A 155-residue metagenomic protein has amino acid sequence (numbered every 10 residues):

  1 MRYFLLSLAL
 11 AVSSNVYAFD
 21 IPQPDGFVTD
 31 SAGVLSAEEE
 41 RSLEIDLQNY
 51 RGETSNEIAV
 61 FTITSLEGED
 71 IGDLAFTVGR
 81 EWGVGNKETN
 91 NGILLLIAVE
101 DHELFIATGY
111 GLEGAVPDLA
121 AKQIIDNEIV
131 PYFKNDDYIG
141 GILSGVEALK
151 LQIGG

Functional and structural regions predicted by a protein language model:
M1-L5: Positively charged n-region of N-terminal signal peptides that target proteins for export
S13-N15: N-terminal signal peptide c-region/cleavage motif recognized by signal peptidases
F19-G155: Folded, non-transmembrane soluble domains that reside on the lumenal/extracytoplasmic side of membranes
